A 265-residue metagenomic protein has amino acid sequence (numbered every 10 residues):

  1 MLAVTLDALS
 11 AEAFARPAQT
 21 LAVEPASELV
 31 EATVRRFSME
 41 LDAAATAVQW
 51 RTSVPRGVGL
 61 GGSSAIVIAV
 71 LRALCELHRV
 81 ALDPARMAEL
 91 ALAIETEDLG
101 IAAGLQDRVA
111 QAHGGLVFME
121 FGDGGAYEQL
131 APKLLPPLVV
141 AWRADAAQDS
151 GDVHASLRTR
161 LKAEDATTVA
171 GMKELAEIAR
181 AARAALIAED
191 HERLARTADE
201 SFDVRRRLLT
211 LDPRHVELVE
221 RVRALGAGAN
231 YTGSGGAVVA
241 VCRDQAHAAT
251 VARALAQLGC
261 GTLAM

Functional and structural regions predicted by a protein language model:
A3-D42, R51, L74-V80, E89-A102 (+2 more regions): C-terminal nucleotide
L21-V23, R56-G59: Short active-site-adjacent helix-start/loop capping segments
A44-R56: Glycine/charged-rich beta-loop-alpha catalytic/anionic-binding loops adjacent to active sites
V58-P84: DPxDG-like acidic metal-binding loop motif
G236: Conserved glycine-rich beta-strand-loop-beta hairpin in the small C-terminal domain of fold type I
